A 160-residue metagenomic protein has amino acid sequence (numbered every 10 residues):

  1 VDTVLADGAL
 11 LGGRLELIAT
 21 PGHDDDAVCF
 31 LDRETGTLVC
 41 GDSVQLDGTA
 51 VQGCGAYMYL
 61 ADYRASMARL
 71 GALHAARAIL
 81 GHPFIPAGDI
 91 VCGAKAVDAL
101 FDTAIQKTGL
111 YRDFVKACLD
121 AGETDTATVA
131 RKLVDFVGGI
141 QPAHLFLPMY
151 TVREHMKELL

Functional and structural regions predicted by a protein language model:
V1, V39-G41, V129-A130: A broad, low-specificity signal for short, low-complexity segments enriched in glycine/proline and polar/charged
V1-L11: Active-site HxH/HxHxD metal-binding segment of metal-dependent hydrolases
A6, T49, F101, V115-K116 (+1 more regions): Residues at structural and domain junctions
E16-P21, D25-L110: Metallo-beta-lactamase
D113-L160: C-terminal regulatory/interaction regions
